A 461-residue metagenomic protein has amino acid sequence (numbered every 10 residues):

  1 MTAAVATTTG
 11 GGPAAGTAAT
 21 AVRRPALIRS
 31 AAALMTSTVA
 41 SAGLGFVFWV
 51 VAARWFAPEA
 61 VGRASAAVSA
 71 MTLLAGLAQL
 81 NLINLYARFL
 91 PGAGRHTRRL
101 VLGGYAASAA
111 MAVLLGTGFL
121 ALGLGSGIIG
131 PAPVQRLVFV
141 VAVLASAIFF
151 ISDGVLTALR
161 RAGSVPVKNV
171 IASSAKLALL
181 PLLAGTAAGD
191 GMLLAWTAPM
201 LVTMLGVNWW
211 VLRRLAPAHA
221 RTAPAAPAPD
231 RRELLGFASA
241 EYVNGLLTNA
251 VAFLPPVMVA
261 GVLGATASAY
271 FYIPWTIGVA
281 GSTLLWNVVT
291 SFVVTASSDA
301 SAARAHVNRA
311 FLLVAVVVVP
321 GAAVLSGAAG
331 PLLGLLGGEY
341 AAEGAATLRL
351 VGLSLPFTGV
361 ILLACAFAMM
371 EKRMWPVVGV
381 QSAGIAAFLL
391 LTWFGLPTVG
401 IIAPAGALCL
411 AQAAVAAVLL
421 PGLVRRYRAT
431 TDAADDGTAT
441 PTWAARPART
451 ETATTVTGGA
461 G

Functional and structural regions predicted by a protein language model:
T2-A14, R23-I83, S239-A265, L389-L390 (+2 more regions): Signature of the first transmembrane helix
A6-T8, G12-R23, L137, G163-K168 (+4 more regions): Interhelical loop/hinge segments that connect adjacent transmembrane helices in multipass membrane
R29-A42, A67, T72, G76-G123 (+1 more regions): Membrane-water interface segments that mark the loop-to-transmembrane alpha-helix transition
R29-G45, I171-A172, K176, M192-L215 (+3 more regions): Transmembrane helical elements of multi-pass membrane transporters/channels
P58, L122-F139, G327-G359: Interfacial segments at transmembrane-helix termini and the short loops linking adjacent helices
A78-G94, P274, G278-A302, M369-M370: Helix-loop junctions and terminal segments of transmembrane helices in multi-pass membrane transport/translocation
F89-G92, A145-V167, S298, L353-V380: Membrane-interface junctions at transmembrane-helix termini in multi-pass inner-membrane proteins
L137, P166-P217, I385-A387, I401-R425: Hydrophobic alpha-helical transmembrane segments
